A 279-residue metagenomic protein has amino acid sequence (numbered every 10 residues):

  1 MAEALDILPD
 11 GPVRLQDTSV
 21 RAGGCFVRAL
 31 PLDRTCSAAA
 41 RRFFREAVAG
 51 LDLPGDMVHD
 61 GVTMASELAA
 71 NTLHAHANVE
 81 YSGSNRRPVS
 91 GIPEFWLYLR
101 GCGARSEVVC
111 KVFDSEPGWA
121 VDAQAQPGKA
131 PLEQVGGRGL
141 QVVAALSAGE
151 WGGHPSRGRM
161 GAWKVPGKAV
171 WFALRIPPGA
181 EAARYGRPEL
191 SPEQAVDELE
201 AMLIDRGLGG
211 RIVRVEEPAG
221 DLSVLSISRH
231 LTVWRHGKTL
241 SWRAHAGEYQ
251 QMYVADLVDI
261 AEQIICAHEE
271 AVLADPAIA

Functional and structural regions predicted by a protein language model:
M1-C25, A75-R187, S228-R229, A271-A279: Conserved beta-strand-loop-beta-strand hairpin that lines the nucleotide-binding pocket of ATP/GTP-utilizing enzymes
R28-A38: STAS-typified acidic loop motif
R42-S66: Conserved short strand/loop->alpha-helix "switch" segment adjacent to the catalytic nucleotide/phosphoryl-transfer site
A75, V79, E217-G237: Accessory recognition modules or surfaces
P177-D221, Q251, I278: Negatively charged, low-complexity tracts enriched in Asp/Glu with abundant Ser/Thr
R229-A255: Intrinsically disordered, low-complexity regulatory segments enriched in Ser/Thr/Pro and charged residues
A246-A279: Ampiphathic alpha-helical segments that act as solvent-exposed interaction surfaces
